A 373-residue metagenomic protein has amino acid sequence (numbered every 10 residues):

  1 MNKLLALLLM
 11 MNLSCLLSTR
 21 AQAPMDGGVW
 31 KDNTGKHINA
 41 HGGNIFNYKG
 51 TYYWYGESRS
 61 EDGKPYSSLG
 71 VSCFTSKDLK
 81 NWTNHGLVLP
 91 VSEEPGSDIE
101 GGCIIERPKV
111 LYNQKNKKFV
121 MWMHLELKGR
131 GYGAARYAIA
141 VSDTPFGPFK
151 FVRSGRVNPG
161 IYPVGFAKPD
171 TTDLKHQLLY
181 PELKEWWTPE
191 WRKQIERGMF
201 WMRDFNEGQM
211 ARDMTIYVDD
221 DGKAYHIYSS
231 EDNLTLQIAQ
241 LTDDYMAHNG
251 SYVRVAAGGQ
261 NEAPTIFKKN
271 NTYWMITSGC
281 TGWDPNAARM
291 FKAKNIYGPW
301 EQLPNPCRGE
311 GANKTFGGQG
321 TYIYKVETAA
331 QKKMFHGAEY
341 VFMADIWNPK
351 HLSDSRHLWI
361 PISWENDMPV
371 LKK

Functional and structural regions predicted by a protein language model:
M1-A23: Bacterial Sec-dependent N-terminal signal peptides
T19-K373: Carbohydrate-active catalytic/glycan-binding domains of CAZyme proteins, especially the secreted or lumenal ectodomains
